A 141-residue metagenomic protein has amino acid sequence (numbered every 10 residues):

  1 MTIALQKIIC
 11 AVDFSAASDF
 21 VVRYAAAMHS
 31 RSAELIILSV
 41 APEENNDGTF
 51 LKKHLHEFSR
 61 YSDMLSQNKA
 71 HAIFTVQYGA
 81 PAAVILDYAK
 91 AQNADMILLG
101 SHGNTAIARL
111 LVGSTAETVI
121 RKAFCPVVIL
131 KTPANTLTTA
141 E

Functional and structural regions predicted by a protein language model:
M1-F20, K122-E141: Intrinsically disordered or low-complexity boundary/linker segments at protein termini and domain junctions
M1-I3, L65-I97, A134-E141: Structural beta-alpha unit
T2-K52: Small/aliphatic-rich secondary-structure junction motif
S30-R31, S66, F124: Short conserved AdoMet
I36-L38, I73-Q77, V128: General small-molecule cofactor/ligand-binding pocket signal
K52-E57, V112-A116: Charged helix-capping and loop-helix junction motifs
Y88-T139: Gly/Ser-rich helix-loop-strand patches that form or flank binding pockets for ribonucleotide-derived cofactors
